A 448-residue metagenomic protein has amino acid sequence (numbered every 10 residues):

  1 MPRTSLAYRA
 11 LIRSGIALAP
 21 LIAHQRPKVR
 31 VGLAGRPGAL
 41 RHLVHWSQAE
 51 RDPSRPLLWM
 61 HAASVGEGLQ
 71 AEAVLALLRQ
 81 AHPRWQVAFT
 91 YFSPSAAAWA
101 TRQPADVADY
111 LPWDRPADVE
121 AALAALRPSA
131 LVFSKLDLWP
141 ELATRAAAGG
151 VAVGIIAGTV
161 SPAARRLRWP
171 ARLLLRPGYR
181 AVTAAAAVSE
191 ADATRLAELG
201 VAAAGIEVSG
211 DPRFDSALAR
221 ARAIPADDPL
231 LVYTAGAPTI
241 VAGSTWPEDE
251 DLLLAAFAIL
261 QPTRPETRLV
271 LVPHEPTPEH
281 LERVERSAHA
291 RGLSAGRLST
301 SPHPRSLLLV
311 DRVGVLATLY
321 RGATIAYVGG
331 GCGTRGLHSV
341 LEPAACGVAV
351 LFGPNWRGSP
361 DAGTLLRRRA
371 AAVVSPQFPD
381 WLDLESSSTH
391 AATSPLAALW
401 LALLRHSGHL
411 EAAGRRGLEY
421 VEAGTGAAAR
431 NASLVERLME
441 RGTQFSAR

Functional and structural regions predicted by a protein language model:
M1-R3, A258, A398-R448: C-terminal amphipathic helix plus adjacent low-complexity, charged tail appended to glycosyltransferase catalytic
P20, H24-S216, A221, V241 (+3 more regions): Active-site and donor-binding regions of nucleotide-sugar-utilizing enzymes
E67-A81, L218-S299: Conserved catalytic-core segment of nucleotide-activated headgroup transferases in glycan assembly
A100, A105-A108, E282-D311: Nucleotide-activated donor-binding/catalytic signature segment of Leloir-type glycosyltransferases, i.e., the conserved
L126-A130, H303-R335: Acidic donor-binding loop of glycosyltransferase active sites
L142, D249, V315, H338-S339 (+1 more regions): Conserved sugar-transfer catalytic core signal across GT-A, GT-B, and GT-C glycosyltransferases
V151-V153, A295, V350: Hydrophobic beta-strand scaffold residues
V182, R321-E419: Catalytic binding pocket for nucleotide-activated donors in carbohydrate/polymer assembly enzymes
